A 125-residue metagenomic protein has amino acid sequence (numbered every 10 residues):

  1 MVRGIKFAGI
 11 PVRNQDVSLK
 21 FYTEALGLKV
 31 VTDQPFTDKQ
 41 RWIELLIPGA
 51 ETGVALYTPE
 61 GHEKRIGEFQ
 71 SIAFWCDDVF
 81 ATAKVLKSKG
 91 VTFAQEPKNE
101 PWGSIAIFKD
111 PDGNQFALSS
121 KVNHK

Functional and structural regions predicted by a protein language model:
M1-L19, F69-I72, V122-K125: N-terminal beta-strand motif that seeds the catalytic metal site of vicinal oxygen chelate
G9-T52: Core segments of cupin and vicinal oxygen chelate
W42, A73, I105-I107: Short hydrophobic/aromatic beta-strand element in the GNAT-like acyltransferase core that lines or flanks the acyl-donor
L45-A50, F108-P111, K121: Active-site beta-strand termini and strand-to-loop segments that position acidic
I72-W75, V79-A83: Mid-chain, well-packed structural core segment of small domains
P101-G103: Short, small/polar residue-rich loop motifs at catalytic or cofactor-binding pockets
